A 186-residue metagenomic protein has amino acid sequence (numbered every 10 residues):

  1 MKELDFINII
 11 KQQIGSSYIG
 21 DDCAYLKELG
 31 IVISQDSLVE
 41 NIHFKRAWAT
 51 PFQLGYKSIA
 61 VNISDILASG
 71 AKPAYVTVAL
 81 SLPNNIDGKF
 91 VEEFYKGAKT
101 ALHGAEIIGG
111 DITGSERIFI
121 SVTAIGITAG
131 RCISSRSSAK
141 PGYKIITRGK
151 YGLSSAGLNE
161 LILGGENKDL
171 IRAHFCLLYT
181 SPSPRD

Functional and structural regions predicted by a protein language model:
M1-S181, D186: Helix-biased detector of long, well-ordered alpha-helical tracts
